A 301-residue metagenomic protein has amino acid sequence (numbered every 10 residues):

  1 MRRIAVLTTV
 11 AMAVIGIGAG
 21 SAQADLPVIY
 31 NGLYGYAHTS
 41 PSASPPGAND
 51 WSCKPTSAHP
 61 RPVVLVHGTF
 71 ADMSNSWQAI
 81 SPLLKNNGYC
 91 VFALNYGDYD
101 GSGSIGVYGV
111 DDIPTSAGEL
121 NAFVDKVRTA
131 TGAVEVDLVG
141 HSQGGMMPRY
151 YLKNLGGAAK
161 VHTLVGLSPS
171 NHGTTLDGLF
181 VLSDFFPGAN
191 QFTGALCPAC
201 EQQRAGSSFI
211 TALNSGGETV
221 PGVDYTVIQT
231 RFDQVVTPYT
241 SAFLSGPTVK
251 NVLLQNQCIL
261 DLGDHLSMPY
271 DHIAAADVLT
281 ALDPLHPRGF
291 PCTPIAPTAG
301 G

Functional and structural regions predicted by a protein language model:
M1-N86, P291-G301: Flexible, membrane-associating and regulatory peripheral segments of lipid-active enzymes
R61, L65, N75, A79 (+8 more regions): Extracytoplasmic/secreted proteins, especially bacterial periplasmic and envelope-associated proteins
H67, V91, P114-N214: Serine-dependent carboxylesterase/thioesterase catalytic core of lipase-like alpha/beta-hydrolase/SGNH enzymes
F70, D98-D100, N171: Alpha/beta-hydrolase active-site loop signature
M73-N75, G101, T175: Short N-terminal helix/helix-N-cap motif within the alpha/beta-hydrolase-1
L83-G103: Conserved alpha/beta-hydrolase
G103-E119: Catalytic nucleophile-loop/oxyanion-hole region of alpha/beta-hydrolase and closely related hydrolase-like folds
V220-G301: C-terminal catalytic-base region of ester-bond hydrolases, centering on the histidine of the charge-relay
